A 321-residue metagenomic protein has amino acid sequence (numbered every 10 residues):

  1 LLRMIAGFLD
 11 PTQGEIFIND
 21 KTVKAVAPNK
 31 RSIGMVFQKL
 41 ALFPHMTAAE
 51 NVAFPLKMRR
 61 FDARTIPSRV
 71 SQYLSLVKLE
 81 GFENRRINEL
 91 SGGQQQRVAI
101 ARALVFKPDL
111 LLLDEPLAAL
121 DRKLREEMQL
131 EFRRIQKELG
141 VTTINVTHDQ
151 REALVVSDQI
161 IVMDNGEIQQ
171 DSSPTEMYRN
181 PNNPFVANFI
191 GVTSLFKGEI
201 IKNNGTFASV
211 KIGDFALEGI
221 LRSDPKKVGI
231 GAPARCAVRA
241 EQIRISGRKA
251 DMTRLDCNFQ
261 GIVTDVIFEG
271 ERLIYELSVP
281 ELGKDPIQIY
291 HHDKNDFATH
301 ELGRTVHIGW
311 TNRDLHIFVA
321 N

Functional and structural regions predicted by a protein language model:
A6: Helix-to-loop junction immediately C-terminal to a conserved catalytic motif
L9-D10, F17, K57: A position-specific signal in ABC ATPase nucleotide-binding domains
T12-E15, N165, K197: Conserved coupling/switch loops of ABC nucleotide-binding domains, chiefly the family-specific signature
G14-T22: Conserved ABC transporter NBD signature motif
P28-G34, Q38, L42-N188: ABC ATPase nucleotide-binding domains
T193, N203-N321: Non-catalytic connector elements of ABC transporters
